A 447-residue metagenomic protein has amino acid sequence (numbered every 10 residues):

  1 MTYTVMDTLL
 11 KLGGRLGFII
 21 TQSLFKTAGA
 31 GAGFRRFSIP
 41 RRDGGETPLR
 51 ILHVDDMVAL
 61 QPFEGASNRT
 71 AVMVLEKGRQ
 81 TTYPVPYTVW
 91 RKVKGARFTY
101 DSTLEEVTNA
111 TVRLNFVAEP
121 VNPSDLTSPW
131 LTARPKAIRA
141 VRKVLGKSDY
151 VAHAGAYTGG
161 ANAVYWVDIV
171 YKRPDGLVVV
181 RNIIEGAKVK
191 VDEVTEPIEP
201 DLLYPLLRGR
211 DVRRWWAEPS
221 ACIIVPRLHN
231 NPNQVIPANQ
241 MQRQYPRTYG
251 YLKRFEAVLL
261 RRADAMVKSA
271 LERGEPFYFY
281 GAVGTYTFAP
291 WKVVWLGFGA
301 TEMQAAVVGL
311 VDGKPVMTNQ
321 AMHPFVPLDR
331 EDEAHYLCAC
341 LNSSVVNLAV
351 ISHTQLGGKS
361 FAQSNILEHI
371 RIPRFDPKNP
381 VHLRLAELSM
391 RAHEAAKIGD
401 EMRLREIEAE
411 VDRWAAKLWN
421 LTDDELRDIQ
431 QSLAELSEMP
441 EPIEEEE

Functional and structural regions predicted by a protein language model:
M1-K188, D192, V307-M322, D329-R330 (+1 more regions): Signature of N6-adenine DNA methyltransferases within the class I
T4-L12, Q22, F37-R41, E76-G78 (+9 more regions): Generic, well-ordered alpha-helical scaffold segments in large soluble proteins
G17, T21, E119-P324: Polyanion-binding catalytic cores of nucleic-acid enzymes and NTP/SAM-utilizing transferases
I20-L24, V58, K77-R79, R91 (+10 more regions): Short, flexible loop/turn elements at secondary-structure junctions
L24-A28, Q61-F63, T81, R213-R214 (+6 more regions): Flexible loop/turn segments at secondary-structure boundaries
T70-V74, L206, V294, P324 (+2 more regions): Conserved hydrophobic/aromatic beta-strand scaffold that supports enzyme active sites
L126, R247, R371-E447: Non-catalytic DNA-recognition/assembly elements of restriction-modification systems
H323-H369, K378-V381, E387, A395: Basic, amphipathic alpha-helical recognition segments used for DNA target recognition
